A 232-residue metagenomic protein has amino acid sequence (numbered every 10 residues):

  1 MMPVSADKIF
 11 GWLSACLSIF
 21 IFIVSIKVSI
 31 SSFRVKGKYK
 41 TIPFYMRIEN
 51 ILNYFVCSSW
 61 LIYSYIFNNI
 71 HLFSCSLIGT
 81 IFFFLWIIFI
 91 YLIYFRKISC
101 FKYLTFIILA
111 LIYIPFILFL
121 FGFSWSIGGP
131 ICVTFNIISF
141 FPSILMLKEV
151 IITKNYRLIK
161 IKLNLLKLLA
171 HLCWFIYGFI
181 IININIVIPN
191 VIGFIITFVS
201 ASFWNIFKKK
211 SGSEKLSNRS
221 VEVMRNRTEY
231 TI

Functional and structural regions predicted by a protein language model:
M1-I232: Alpha-helical membrane-protein topology signature
